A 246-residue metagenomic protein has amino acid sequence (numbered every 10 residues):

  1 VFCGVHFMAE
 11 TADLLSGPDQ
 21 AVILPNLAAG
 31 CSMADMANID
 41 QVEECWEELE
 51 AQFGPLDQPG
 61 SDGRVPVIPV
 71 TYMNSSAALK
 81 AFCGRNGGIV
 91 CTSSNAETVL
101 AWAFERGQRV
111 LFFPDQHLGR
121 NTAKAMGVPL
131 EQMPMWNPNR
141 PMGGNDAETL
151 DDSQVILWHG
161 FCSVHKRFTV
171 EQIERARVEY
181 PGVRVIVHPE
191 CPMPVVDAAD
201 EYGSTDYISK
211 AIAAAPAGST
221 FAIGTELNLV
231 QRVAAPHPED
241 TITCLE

Functional and structural regions predicted by a protein language model:
V1-E246: The feature marks the mature, well-folded catalytic cores of soluble enzymes
